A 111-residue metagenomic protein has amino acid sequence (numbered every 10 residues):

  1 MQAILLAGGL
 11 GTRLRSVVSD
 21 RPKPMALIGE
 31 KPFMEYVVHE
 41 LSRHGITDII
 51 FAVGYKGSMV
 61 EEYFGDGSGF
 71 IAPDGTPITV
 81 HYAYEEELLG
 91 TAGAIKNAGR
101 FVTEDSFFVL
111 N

Functional and structural regions predicted by a protein language model:
Q2-L5, R13, L27, K31-N111: Conserved N-terminal catalytic core of the sugar/cofactor nucleotidyltransferase
G9: Active-site glycine-centered loops adjacent to acidic/histidine catalytic or metal-binding residues that shape
S16-S19: Conserved catalytic-core motifs of eukaryotic protein kinase domains, centered on the activation segment
